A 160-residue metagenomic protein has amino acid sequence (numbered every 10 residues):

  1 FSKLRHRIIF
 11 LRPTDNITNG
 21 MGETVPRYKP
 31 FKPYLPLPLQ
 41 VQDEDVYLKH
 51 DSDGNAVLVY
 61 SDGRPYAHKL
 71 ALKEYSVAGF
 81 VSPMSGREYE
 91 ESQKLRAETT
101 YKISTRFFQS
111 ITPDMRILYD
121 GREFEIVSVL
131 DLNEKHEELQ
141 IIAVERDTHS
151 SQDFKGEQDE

Functional and structural regions predicted by a protein language model:
F1-N16: N-terminal intrinsically disordered, low-complexity, charge/repeat-rich segments that act as generic
R12-T18, E23-E160: Short, conserved turn/kink motifs that form compact alpha/beta structural patches or helix kinks used as
